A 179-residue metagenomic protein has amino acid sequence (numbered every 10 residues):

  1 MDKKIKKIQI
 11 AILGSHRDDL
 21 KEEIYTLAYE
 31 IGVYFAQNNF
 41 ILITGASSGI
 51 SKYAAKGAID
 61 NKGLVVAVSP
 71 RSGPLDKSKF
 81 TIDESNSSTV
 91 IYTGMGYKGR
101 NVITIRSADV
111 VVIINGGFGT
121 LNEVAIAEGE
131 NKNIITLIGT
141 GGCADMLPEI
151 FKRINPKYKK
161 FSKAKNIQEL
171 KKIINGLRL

Functional and structural regions predicted by a protein language model:
D2-I5, G14-R17, T93-Q168: C-terminal binding/interaction regions
K4, Y29-V33, S48-I126: Acidic/glycine-enriched connector segments
I5-E22, I31-N38: Generic N-terminal amphipathic, Lys/Arg-enriched alpha-helix
L20, G73-K77, G142-M146: Short, charged/polar "capping" segments at the starts of alpha-helices and the immediately preceding loops
N39-L42, L64, V111, K159-F161: Short active-site oxyanion
F40, N61-L64, E130-N133: A short helix->loop->beta-strand "cap" motif at the edges of active sites that frequently abuts
I41-A46, V66-R71, I135-G139: Short internal beta-strands
I174-L179: Short, hydrophobic alpha-helical segments
